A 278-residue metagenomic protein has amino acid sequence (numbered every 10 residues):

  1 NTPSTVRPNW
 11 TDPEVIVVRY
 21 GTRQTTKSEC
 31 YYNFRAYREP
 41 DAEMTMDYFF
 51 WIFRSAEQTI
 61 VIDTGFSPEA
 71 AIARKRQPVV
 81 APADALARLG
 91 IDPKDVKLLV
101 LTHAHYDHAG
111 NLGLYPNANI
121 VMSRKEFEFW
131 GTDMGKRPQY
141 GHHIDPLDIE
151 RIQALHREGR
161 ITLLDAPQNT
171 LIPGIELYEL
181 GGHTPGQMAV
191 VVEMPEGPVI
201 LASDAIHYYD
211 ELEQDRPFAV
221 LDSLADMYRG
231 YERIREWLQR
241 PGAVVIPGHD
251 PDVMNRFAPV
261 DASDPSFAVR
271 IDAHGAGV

Functional and structural regions predicted by a protein language model:
N1-A87, D95-L98, E196-S203, Q239-V244 (+1 more regions): Metallo-beta-lactamase
P3-V6, V80-I91, D95, K125-E179 (+1 more regions): Metallo-beta-lactamase
N9, V17-Y20, W51-R54, I60 (+1 more regions): Core dinuclear metal-dependent hydrolase active-site scaffold
I16, V100, V121, T162-L164 (+3 more regions): Hydrophobic/aromatic beta-strand patches that form the interior of the parallel beta-sheet core in alpha/beta enzyme
Y20-G21, T64-S67, A104, K125-E126 (+3 more regions): Active-site metal-binding loops of divalent metal-dependent hydrolases
A73-R76, D84, A189-V278: Cap/insert and terminal regions of metallo-dependent hydrolase folds
R76-M122: Active-site metal-binding motif and surrounding structural segment of the metallo-beta-lactamase
L99-A109, E179-Q187, I246-D252: Histidine-centered catalytic micro-motifs
